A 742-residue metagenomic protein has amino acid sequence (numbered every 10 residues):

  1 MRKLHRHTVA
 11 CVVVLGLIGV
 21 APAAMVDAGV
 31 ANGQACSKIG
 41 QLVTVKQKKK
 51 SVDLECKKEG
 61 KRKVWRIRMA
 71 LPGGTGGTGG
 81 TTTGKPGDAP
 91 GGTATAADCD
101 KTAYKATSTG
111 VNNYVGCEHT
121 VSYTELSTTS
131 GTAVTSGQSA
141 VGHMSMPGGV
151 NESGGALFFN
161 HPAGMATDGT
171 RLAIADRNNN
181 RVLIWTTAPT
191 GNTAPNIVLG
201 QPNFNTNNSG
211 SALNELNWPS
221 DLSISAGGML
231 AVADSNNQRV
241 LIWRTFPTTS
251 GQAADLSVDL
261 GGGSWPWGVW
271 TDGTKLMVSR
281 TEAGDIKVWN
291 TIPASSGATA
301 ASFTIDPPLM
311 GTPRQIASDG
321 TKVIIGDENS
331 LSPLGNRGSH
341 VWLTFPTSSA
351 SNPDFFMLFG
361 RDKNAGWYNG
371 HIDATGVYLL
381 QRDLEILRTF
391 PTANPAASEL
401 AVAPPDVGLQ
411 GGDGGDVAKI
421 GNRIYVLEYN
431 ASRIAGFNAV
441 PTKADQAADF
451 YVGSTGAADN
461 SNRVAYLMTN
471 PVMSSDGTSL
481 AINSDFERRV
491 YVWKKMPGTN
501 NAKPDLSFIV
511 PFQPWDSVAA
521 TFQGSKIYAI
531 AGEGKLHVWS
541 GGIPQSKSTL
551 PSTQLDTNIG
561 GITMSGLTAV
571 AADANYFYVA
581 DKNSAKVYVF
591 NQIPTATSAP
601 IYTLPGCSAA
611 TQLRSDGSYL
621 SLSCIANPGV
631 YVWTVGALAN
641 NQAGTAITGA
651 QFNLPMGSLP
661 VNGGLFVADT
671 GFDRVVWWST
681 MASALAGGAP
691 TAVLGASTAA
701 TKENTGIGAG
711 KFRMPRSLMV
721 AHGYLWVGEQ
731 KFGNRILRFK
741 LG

Functional and structural regions predicted by a protein language model:
R2-A28: Secretory targeting and sorting signals
I18-C36, T75-T78: C-terminal region of N-terminal signal peptides and the immediate post-cleavage residues of exported proteins
G92-D100, Y104-A163, A188-S220, F246-G268 (+10 more regions): Gly/Pro-rich loop segments of beta-rich domains
T167-G169, I224-G227, T271-G273, S318-G320 (+8 more regions): Residue-level detector of Asp-centered blade-edge/turn motifs that repeat once per structural unit in beta-propeller
L172-A173, M229-A231, K275-V278, K322-I325 (+8 more regions): Conserved beta-propeller blade signature
R177-N178, T187, S235-N236, T245 (+15 more regions): Short loop/turn segments immediately following the C-termini of beta-strands
N180-I184, Q238-I242, G284-V288, R337-L343 (+8 more regions): A short loop-to-beta-strand structural motif that recurs across blades of beta-propeller domains
D416-I420, L427-G436, R488-V492, R713-G742: Blade-level signature of beta-propeller repeat domains, shared across WD40, Kelch, NHL, RCC1 and BNR/Asp-box propellers
